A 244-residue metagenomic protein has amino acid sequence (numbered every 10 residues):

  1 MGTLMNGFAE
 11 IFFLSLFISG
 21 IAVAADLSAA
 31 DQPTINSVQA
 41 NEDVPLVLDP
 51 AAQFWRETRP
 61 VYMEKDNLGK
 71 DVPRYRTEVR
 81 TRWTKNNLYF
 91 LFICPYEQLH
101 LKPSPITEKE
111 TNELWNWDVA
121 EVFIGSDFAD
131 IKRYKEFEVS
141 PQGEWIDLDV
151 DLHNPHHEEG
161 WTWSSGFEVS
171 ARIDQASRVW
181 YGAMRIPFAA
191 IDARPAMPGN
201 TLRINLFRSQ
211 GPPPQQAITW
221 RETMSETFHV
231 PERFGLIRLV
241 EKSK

Functional and structural regions predicted by a protein language model:
M1-G7: N-terminal secretory signal peptides that target proteins for export/translocation
A9-G20: Bacterial N-terminal signal peptides
A25-K244: Structural preference for beta-rich elements and adjacent junctions enriched in aromatics
